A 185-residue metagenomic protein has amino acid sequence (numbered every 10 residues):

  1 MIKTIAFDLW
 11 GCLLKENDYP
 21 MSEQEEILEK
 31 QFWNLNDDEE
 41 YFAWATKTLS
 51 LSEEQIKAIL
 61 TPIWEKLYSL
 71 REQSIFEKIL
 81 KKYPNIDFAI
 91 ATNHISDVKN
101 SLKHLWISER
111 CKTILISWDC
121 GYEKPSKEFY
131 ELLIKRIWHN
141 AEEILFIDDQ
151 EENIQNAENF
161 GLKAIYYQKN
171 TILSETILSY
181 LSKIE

Functional and structural regions predicted by a protein language model:
M1-I5, I95, L102-E185: Asp-based, Mg2+/Mn2+-dependent phosphohydrolase catalytic module
M1-L51, N159-F160: Active-site neighborhood of HAD-like aspartate-dependent phosphohydrolases
M21-Q24, Y41-A45, L60-W64, V98 (+1 more regions): Hydrophobic alpha-helical core bundles mediating ligand binding, dimerization, or RNAP-core interactions
I27, E40-W44, P62, S74-K78 (+4 more regions): Alpha-helical elements of Rossmann-like donor-binding domains used by nucleotide-donor carbohydrate transfer enzymes
T46-L60, C111-I114: Short, basic/glycine-rich phosphate-binding loops at helix/coil junctions that contact nucleotide phosphates
T61-A89, K127: Short, acidic loop-to-helix structural element flanking the phosphoryl-transfer center in phosphate-processing enzymes
K66-Q73, H94-D97, T171: Short beta->alpha connector loops
K78-Y83, I95-V98, K112: Short basic alpha-helical hairpin corresponding to helix-turn-helix/winged-helix-like nucleic-acid-binding
